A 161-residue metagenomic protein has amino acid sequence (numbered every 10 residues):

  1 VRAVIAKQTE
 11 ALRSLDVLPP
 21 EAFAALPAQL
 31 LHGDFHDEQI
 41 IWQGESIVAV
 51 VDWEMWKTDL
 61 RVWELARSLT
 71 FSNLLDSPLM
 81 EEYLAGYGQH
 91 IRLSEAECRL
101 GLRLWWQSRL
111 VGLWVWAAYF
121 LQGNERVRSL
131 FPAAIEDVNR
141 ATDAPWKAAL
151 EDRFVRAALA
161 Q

Functional and structural regions predicted by a protein language model:
V1, I5-Q8, M80, F131 (+1 more regions): Hydrophobic packing residues in well-ordered alpha-helices of helical domains and bundles
V1-H32, L150-F154, A158: An alpha-helical support segment within catalytic cores of ATP-dependent transferases
V4, Y83, L100-G101: A structural signal for short hydrophobic/aromatic patches embedded in well-ordered alpha helices
D16-W63: Active-site acidic catalytic loop and adjacent metal/ATP-binding pocket of ATP-dependent phosphoryl transfer enzymes
R61-R92, Q107-N124: Active-site activation/catalytic loop segments of kinase-like enzymes and analogous catalytic loops in related
Q89, G112-Q161: ATP/Mg2+ or Mg2+-diphosphate-binding catalytic cores that bind nucleotide phosphates or diphosphates via glycine-rich
L93-W105: All-alpha amphipathic helical-bundle segments outside canonical DNA-binding/catalytic cores that form hydrophobic
